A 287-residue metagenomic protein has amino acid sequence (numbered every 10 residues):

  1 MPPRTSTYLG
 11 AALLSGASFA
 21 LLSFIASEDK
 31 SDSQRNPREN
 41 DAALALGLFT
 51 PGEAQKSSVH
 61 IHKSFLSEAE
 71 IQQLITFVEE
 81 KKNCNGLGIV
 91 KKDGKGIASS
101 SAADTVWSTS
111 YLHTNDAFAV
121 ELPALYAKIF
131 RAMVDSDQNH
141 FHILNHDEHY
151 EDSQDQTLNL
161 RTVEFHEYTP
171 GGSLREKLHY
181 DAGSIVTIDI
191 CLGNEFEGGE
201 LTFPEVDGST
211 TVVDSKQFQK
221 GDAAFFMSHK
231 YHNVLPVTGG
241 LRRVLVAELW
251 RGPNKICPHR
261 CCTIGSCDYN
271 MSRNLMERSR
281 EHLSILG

Functional and structural regions predicted by a protein language model:
M1, S27-G47: Intrinsically disordered, highly charged
P2-K30: Terminal signal-anchor or tail-anchor transmembrane helices that tether membrane-associated enzymes to cellular
A17, E79-K82, P253: Residue-level detector of secondary-structure transition/capping positions
A17-A20, I25, S33-R35, S101-A103 (+1 more regions): Serine/proline-rich low-complexity intrinsically disordered segments, especially terminal tails, linkers
D41-T157, S266: Non-heme Fe(II)/2-oxoglutarate
T105-V106, E205, R278: Glycan-association/targeting regions that enable binding to alpha-glucans and other polysaccharides
F141-Y269: Catalytic core of non-heme Fe(II) oxygenases with the double-stranded beta-helix
I264-G287: Eukaryotic intrinsically disordered, low-complexity regulatory regions
